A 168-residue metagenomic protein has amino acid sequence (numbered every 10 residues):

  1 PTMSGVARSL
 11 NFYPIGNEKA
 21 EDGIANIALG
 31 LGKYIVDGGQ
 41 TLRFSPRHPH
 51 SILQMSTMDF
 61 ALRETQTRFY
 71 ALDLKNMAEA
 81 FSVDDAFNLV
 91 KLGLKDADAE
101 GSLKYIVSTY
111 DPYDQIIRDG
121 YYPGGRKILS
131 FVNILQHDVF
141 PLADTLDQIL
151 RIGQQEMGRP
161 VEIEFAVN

Functional and structural regions predicted by a protein language model:
P1-N168: Conserved mixed alpha/beta core segments that line enzyme active sites in large multi-domain catalysts
